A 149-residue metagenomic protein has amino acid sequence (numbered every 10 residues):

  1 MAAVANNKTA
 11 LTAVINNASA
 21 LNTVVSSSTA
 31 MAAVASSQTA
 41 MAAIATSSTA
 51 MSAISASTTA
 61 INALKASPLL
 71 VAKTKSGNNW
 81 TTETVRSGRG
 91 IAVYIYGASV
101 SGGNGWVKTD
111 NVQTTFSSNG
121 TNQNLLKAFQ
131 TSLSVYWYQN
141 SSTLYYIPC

Functional and structural regions predicted by a protein language model:
M1-L70: Repetitive, compositionally biased segments used for assembly/scaffolding
N7, S27, S57, S67 (+4 more regions): Serine/threonine-rich low-complexity intrinsically disordered regions
P68-K108, Y136-C149: Beta-rich globular "head" domains
K75-T84, D110-A128: Short, solvent-exposed S/T- and G/P-enriched segments that are highly enriched in secreted/extracellular and lumenal
L125-N140: Noncatalytic modules at the cell exterior or secretory-pathway interfaces, chiefly beta-strand-rich lectin/adhesion
